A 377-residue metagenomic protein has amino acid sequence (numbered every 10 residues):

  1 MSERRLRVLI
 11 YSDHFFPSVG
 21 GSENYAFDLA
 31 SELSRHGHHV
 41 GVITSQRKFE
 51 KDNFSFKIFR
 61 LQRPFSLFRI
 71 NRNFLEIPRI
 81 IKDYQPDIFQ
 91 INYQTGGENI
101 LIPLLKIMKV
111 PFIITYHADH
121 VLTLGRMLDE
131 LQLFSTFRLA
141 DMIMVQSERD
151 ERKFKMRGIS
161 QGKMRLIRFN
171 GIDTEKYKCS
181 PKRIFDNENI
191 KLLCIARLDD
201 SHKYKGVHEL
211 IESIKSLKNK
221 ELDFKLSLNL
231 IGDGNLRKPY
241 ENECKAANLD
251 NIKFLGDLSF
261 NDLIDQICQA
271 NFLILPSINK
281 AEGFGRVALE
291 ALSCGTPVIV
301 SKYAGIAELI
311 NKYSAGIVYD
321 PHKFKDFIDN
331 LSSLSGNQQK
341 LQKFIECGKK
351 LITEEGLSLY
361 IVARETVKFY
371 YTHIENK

Functional and structural regions predicted by a protein language model:
L9, I184-K215, N229: Conserved donor-binding/catalytic core segment of Leloir-type glycosyltransferases
P86-M108, Y116: An aromatic- and histidine-rich active-site surface loop
F112-M127, L139-M142: A short, histidine- and acid-enriched strand-loop-helix "catalytic/donor-clamping" loop that lines the nucleotide-sugar
R138-C179, F254: Donor nucleotide-sugar binding/catalytic pocket of nucleotide-sugar-dependent glycosyltransferases
K238-N261: Nucleotide-activated donor-binding/catalytic signature segment of Leloir-type glycosyltransferases, i.e., the conserved
P297-V300: Short hydrophobic beta-strand element within catalytic cores of glycosyltransferases and related nucleotide-activated
K312-F324, S333-Q339: Conserved acidic donor-binding segment of nucleotide-sugar-dependent glycosyltransferases
Q339-E375: A charged, aromatic-enriched C-terminal amphipathic alpha-helix characteristic of glycosyltransferases across folds
